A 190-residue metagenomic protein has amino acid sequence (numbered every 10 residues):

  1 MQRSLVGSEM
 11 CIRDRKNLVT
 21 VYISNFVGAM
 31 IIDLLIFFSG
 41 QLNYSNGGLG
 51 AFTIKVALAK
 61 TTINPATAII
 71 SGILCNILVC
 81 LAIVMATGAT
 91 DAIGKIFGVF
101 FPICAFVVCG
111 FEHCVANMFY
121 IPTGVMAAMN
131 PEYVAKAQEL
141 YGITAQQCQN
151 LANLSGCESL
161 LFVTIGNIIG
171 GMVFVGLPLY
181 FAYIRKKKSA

Functional and structural regions predicted by a protein language model:
M1-G7, C11: Single conserved hydrophobic/aromatic residue that forms the stacking wall/gate of nucleotide- or nucleobase-binding
K16-S24, G28, S71, F162 (+1 more regions): Alpha-helical transmembrane segments of multi-pass membrane proteins
V21-F37, F97-Y120, G124-V125, M129: Hydrophobic alpha-helical membrane-insertion segments
L42-P65, Q138-L140: Membrane-interface interhelical connector segments
K55-I69, S155-V163: Short aromatic-rich membrane-water interface segments that cap or initiate transmembrane helices in multi-pass membrane
I73-F101: A structural motif at transmembrane helix-loop-helix junctions in multipass membrane proteins
T123-L160: Short, membrane-exposed interhelical loops at transmembrane-helix boundaries
L160-K187: Membrane-helix cytosolic exit motif
